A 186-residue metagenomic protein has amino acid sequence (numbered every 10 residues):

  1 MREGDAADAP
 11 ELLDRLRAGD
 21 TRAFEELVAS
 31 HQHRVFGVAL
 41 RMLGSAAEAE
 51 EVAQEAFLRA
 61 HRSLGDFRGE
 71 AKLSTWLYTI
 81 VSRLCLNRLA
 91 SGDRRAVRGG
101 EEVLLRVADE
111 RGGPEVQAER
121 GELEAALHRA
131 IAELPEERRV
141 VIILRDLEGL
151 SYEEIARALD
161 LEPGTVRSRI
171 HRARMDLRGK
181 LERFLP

Functional and structural regions predicted by a protein language model:
R2-E3, R17-E26, F36-E55, L185-P186: Short, charged helix-capping/linker segments at alpha-helix termini
R2-P10, R95-R120, S151: Internal acidic/polar
R17-A18, R41-G44, E55-K72, A90-D93: Sigma70-family region 2
V28-A46, S63, I131, D176 (+1 more regions): Amphipathic, Lys/Arg- and hydrophobic-enriched alpha-helical face
G37, E51-L58, A71-R83: Structural recognition of an alpha-helix C-terminal capping motif at a helix-to-coil junction
A47, H128-T165: Helix-turn-helix DNA-binding module
G65-G69, T79-G99, R120: Arg/Lys-rich amphipathic alpha helix in sigma70-family domain 2
S82, L86, A90, R138 (+2 more regions): DNA-recognition helix of helix-turn-helix
